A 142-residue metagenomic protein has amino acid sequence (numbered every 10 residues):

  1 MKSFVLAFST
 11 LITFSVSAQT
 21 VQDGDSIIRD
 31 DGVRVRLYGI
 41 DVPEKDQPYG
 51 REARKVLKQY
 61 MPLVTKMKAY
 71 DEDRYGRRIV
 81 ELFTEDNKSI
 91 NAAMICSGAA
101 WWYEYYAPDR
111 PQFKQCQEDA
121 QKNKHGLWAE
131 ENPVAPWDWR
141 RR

Functional and structural regions predicted by a protein language model:
K2-S9, F14-R142: Small beta-barrel nucleic-acid-binding modules, primarily SNase/OB-fold domains and secondarily Tudor-like barrels
